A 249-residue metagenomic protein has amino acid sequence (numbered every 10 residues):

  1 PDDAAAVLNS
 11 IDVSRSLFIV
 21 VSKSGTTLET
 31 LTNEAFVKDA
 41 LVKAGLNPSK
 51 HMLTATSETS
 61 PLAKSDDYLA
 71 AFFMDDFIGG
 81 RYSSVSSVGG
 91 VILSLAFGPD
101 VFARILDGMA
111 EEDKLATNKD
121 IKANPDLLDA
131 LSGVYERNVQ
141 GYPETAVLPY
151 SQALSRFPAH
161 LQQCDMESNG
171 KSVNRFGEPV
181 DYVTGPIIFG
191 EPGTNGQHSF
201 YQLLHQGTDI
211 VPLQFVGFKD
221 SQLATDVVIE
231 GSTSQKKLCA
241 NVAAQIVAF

Functional and structural regions predicted by a protein language model:
P1-R15: Glycine-rich oxoanion-binding loops at beta->alpha junctions
R15-S16, K50: Surface-exposed loop/turn positions
I19: Conserved catalytic/binding loops enriched for acidic/polar residues
K23-T27, E58: Short glycine-rich anion-binding loops that position phosphate/pyrophosphate groups of nucleotides and phosphorylated
T27-E34: Glycine/threonine-rich flexible loop motifs
A40-T225: Active-site phosphate/pyrophosphate-binding segments
T225-F249: Acidic, Ser/Thr-rich peripheral helices and adjacent loops at domain boundaries
